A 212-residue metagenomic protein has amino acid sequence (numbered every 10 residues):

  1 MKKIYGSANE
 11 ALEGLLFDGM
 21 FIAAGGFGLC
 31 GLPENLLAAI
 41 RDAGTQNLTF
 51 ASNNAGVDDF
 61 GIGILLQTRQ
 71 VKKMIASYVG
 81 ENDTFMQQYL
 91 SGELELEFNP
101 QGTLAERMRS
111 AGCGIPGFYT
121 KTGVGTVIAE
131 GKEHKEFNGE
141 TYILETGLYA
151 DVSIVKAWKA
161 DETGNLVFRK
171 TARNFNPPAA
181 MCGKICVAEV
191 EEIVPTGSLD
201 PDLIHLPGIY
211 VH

Functional and structural regions predicted by a protein language model:
M1-H212: Conserved alpha/beta enzyme-core scaffold
